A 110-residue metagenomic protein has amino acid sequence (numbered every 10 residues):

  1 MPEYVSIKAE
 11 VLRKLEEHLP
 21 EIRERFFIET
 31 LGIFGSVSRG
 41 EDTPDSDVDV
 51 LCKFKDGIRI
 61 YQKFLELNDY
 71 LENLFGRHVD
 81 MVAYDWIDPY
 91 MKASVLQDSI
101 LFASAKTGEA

Functional and structural regions predicted by a protein language model:
M1-T30, S38-P44, K55-A110: Catalytic core of pol beta-like nucleotidyltransferases
I33: Conserved histidines in hydrophobic membrane contexts and catalytic metal-binding motifs
D47-D49: Structural signature of the urease/amidohydrolase superfamily beta/alpha-barrel
L51-K53: Short hydrophobic/aromatic beta-strand micro-patches that form the beta-sheet surface supporting nucleotide- or nucleic
